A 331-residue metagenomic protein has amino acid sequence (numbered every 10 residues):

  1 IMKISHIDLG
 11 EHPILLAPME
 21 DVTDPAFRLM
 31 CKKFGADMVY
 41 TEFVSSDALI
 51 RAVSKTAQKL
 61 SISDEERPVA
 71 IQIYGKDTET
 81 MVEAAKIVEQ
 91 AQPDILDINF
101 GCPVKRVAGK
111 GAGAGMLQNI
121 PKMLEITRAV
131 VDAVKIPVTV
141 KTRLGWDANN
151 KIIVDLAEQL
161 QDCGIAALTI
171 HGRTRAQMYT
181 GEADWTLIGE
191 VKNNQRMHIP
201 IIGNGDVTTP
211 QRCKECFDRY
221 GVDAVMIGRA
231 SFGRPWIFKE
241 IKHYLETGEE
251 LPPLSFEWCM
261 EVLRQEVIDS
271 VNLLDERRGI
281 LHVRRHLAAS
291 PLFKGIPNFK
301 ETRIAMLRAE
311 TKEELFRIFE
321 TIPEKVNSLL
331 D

Functional and structural regions predicted by a protein language model:
I1-G10, I14, E20, P25-A26 (+7 more regions): Alpha/beta catalytic cores of nucleotide-metabolism and tRNA/nucleoside-modifying enzymes
I1-S5, G10, M19-D94: Glycine-rich, positively charged N-terminal anion/phosphate-binding segment
I14-P18, V39-T41, V69-I73, L96 (+4 more regions): Hydrophobic faces of well-ordered beta-strands that scaffold small-molecule active sites in alpha/beta enzyme cores
P18, V82-A85, E89-L96, L117 (+4 more regions): Conserved alpha/beta-domain cores
T41, I95-P103, Q161-G172, I227-A230: Non-cysteine beta-strand/loop elements that form the S-adenosyl-L-methionine
V44-I50, G75-T78, G101-A114, I170-Q177: Conserved radical SAM core fold
E79-T80, P121, T142-D155: Active-site glycine- and acidic-residue-rich loops that bind and position anionic ligands or nucleotide-like cofactors
K105-K122, A176-W185, E249-E250: Glycine-rich tight-turn/loop motif centered on a GG-T
